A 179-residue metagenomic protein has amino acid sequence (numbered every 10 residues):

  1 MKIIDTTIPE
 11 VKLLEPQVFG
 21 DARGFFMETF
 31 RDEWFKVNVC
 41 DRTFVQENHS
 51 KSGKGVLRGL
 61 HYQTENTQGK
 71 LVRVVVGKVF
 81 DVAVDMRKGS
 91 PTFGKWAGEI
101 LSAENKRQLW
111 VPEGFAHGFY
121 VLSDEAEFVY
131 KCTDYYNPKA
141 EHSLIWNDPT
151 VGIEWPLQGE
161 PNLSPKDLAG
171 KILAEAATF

Functional and structural regions predicted by a protein language model:
M1-N105, S123-E125, Y130-F179: Non-catalytic, conserved peripheral segments adjacent to functional cores
L109, H117-L122: Short beta-strand His + acidic residue motifs that chelate non-heme Fe in jelly-roll/DSBH and cupin folds
